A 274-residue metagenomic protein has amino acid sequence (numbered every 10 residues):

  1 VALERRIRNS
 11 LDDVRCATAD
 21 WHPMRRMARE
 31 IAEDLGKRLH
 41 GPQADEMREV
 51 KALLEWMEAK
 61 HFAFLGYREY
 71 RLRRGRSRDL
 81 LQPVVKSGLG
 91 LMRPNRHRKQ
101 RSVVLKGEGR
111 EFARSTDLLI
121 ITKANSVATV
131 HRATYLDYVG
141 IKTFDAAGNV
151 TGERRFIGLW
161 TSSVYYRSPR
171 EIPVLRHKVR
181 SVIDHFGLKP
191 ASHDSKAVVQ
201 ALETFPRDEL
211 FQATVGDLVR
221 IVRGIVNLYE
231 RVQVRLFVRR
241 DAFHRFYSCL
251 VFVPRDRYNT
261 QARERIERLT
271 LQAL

Functional and structural regions predicted by a protein language model:
V1-S248: Charge-rich interaction surfaces and accessory domains that mediate macromolecular binding and assembly
L210-D217, F252-A262: Short, surface-exposed ligand-recognition loops at beta-strand->loop->(often short) alpha-helix junctions that present
A262-L274: Short, non-transmembrane amphipathic alpha-helical segments
